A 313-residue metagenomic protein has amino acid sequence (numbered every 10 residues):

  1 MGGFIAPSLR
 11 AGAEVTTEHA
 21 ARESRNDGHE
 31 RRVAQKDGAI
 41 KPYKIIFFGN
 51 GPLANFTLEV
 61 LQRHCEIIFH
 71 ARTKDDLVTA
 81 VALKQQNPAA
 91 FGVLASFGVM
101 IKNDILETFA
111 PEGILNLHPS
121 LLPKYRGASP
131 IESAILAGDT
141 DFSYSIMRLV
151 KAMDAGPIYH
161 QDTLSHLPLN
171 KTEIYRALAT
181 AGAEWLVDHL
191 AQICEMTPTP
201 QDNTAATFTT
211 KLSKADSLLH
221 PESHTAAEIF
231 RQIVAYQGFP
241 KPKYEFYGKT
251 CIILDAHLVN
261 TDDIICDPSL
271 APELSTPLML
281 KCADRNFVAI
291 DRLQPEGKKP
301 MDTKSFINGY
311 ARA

Functional and structural regions predicted by a protein language model:
M1-A6, A34-P240, P295-G297, D302-A313: One-carbon transfer enzymes
G2-P7, A13-I40: A cross-taxon signal for low-complexity, glycine/charged-rich
L9-A11, R22, A90, L270 (+1 more regions): Intrinsically disordered, low-complexity segments enriched in proline/serine/threonine
A11-G12, L58: N-terminal low-complexity, intrinsically disordered patches enriched in charged
A20, D27-E30, G38, L77 (+6 more regions): Short linear motifs in intrinsically disordered/low-complexity regions
F230-A313: C-terminal active-site/capping subdomain that shapes the small-molecule cofactor and substrate pocket of enzyme
